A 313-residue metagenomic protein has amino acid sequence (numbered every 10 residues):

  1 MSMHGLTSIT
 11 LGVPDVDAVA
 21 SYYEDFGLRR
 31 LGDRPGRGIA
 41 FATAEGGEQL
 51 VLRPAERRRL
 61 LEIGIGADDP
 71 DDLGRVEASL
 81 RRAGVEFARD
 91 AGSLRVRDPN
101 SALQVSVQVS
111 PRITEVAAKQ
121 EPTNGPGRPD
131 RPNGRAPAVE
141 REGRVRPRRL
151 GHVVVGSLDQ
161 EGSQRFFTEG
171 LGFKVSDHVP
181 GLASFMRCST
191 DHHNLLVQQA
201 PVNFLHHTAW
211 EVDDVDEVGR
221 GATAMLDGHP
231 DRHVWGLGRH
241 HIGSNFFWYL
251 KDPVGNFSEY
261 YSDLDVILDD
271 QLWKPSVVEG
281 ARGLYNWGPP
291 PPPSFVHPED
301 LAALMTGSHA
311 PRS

Functional and structural regions predicted by a protein language model:
M1-D17, L60-I65, K119-E161, H192 (+2 more regions): N-terminal beta-strand motif that seeds the catalytic metal site of vicinal oxygen chelate
M1-E48, V155-H193, Q198: Core segments of cupin and vicinal oxygen chelate
H4-R75, R81-A83, E299-S313: The feature marks the first
L6-P14, A55-S79, A91-A102, R149-S157 (+2 more regions): Vicinal oxygen chelate
F41-G46, P54-A55, V96-P99, R187-T190 (+1 more regions): Active-site beta-strand termini and strand-to-loop segments that position acidic
L50-L52, V139-E142, L195-Q198: Short beta-strand/turn micro-motifs at beta-sheet edges
E77, R81-R146, S184, H229-S313: Vicinal oxygen chelate
Q160-G238, N245-F247, D252-V254, S258-Y260 (+1 more regions): Structured core of small recognition/catalytic domains
